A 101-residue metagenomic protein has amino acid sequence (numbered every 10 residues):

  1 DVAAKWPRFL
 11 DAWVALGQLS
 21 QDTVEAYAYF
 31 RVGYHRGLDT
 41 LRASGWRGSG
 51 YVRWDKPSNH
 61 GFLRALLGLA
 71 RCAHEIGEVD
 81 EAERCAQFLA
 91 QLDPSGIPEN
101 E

Functional and structural regions predicted by a protein language model:
R8, E25, W54-G61, E78-E81: Structural signature of alpha-solenoid helical repeat junctions
F9-A12, T40, V79, P94-G96: Residue-level recognition of tetratricopeptide repeat
V14-G17, A70: Conserved small-residue packing positions in alpha-helical repeats and bundles
S20-T23, I76: Structural motif corresponding to the intra-repeat A-B loop/turn of tetratricopeptide repeats
R42-N59, P98-E101: Acidic, Ser/Thr-rich low-complexity linear motifs
